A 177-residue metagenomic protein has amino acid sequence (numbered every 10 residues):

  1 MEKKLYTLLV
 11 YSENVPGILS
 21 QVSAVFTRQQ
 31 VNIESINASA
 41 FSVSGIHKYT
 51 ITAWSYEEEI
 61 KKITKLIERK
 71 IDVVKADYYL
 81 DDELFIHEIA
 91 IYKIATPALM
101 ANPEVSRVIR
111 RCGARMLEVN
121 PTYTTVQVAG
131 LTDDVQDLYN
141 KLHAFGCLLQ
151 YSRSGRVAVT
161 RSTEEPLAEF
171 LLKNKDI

Functional and structural regions predicted by a protein language model:
M1-H47, S55-I177: Long, contiguous binding/interaction regions
